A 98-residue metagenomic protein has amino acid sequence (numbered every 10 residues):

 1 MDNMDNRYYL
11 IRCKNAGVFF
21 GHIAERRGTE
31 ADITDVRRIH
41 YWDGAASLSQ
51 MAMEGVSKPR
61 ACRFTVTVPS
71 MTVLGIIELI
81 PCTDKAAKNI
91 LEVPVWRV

Functional and structural regions predicted by a protein language model:
D2-V98: Conserved RNA-binding domains used in RNP assembly and mRNA/RNA metabolism
